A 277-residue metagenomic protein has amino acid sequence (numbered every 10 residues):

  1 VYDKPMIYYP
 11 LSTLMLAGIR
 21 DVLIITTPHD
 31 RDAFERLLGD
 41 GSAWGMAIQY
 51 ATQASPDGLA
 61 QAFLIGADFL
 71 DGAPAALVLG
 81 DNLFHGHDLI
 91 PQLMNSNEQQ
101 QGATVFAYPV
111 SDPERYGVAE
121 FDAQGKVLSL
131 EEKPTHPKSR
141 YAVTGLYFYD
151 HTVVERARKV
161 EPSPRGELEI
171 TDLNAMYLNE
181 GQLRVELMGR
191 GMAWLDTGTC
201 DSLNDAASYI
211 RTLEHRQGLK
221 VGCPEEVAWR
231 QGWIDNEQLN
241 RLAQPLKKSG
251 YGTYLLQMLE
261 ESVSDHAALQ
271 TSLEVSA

Functional and structural regions predicted by a protein language model:
Y2-L79, L83-E98, T199, R241 (+2 more regions): Conserved N-terminal catalytic core of the sugar/cofactor nucleotidyltransferase
I24, L77-V78, A103-F106, V185: Structural beta-sheet core signal
D30, N82-F84, P109-D112, P134 (+2 more regions): Glycine-rich beta-alpha junction loops
F34-L38, A157, A206, L255: Hydrophobic packing residues within well-ordered alpha-helices of enzyme cores
S55-L59, D112-P113, H136, A193-W194: A short acidic, often aromatic-flanked loop/helix-cap motif at beta-alpha or helix-coil junctions that lines enzyme
L70-P74, H85-K126: Basic phosphate/pyrophosphate-binding loop/patch that engages nucleotide-derived ligands
A76, M94-N97, K126-E225, E237-Q238 (+1 more regions): Catalytic-core segments of class I nucleotidyltransferases/pyrophosphorylases that form NMP-activated intermediates
P224-Q270: C-terminal lid/capping helical subdomain adjacent to the catalytic/cofactor pocket in oxidative enzymes
